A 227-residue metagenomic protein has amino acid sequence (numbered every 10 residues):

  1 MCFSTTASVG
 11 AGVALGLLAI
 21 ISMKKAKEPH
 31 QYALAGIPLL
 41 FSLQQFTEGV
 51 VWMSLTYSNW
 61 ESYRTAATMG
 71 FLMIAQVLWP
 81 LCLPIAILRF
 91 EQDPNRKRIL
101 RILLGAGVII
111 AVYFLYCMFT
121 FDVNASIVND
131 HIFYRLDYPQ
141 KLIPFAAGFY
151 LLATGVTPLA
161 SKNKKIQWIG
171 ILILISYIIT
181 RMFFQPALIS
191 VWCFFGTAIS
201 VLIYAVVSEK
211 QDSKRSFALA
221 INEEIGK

Functional and structural regions predicted by a protein language model:
M1-L17: Hydrophobic transmembrane alpha-helical segments in integral membrane proteins
V13-A19, F149-T157, L172-R181: Hydrophobic, membrane-inserted alpha-helices
G16-M23, G49-S62, M69-G105: Internal transmembrane alpha-helix with an interfacial aromatic "cap," most often the third helix
E28-P38, I99-I102, K162-I171: Membrane-interfacial loop-to-transmembrane alpha-helix junctions, especially the N-terminal start
F41-T47, I109-C117, L172-Q185: Aromatic-anchored segments of alpha-helical transmembrane domains
W60-L72, L100, N129-L136, I189-A198: Non-cytosolic membrane-interface motifs at loop->transmembrane helix junctions
W79, A86-L152: Membrane-proximal helix-loop-helix units in multi-pass membrane proteins
K162-K227: C-terminal transmembrane-bundle signature of multipass membrane proteins, characterized by strong activation on
